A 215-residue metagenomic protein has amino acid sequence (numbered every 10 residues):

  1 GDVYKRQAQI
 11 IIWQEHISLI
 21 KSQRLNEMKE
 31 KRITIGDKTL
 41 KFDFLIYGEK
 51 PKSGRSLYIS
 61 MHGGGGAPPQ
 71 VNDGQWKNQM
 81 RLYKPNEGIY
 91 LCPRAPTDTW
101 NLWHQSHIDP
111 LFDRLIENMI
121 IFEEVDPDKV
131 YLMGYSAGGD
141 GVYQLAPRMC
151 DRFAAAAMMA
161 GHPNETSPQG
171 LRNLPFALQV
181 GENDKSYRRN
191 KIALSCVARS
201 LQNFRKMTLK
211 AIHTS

Functional and structural regions predicted by a protein language model:
V3-Y4: Short, small-residue-biased leader/transition segments that mark boundaries at the very start of proteins
G36-E49, L57: A short loop-to-beta-strand scaffold at the N-terminal edge of the catalytic core in hydrolase folds
E49-S53, W100-A137, R148-R152: Gly/Ser-rich "nucleophile elbow"/oxyanion-hole loop immediately N-terminal to the catalytic nucleophile in hydrolases
R55-I121: Active-site machinery of serine-nucleophile hydrolases
R55-S56, G88, K129, A154 (+1 more regions): Alpha/beta-hydrolase fold active-site loops
D128-R172: Primarily recognizes the serine-hydrolase "nucleophile elbow" in alpha/beta-hydrolase and SGNH/GDSL folds
A177-V180: Short beta-strand/loop motif that positions the catalytic acidic residue of the alpha/beta-hydrolase fold
K185, K191-S215: C-terminal catalytic histidine-bearing segment of alpha/beta-hydrolase fold enzymes
